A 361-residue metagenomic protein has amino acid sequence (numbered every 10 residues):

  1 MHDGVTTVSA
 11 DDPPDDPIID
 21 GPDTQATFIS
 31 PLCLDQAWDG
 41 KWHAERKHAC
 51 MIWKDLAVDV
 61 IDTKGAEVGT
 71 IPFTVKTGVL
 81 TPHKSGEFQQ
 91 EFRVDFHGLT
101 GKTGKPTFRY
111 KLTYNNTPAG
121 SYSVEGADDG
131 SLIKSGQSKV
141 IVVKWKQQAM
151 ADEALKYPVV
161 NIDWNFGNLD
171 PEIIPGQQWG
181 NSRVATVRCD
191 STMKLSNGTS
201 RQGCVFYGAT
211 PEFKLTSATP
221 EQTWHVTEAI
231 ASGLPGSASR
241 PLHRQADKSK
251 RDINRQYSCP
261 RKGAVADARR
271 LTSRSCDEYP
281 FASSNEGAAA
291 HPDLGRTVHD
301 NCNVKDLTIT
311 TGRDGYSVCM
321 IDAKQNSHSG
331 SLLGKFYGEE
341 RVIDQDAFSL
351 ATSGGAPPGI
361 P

Functional and structural regions predicted by a protein language model:
M1-S273, A282-P361: Nuclease and nuclease-like effector domains acting on nucleic acids or nucleotide cofactors
C276: Short hydrophobic beta-strand that contains or immediately precedes a catalytic carboxylate
